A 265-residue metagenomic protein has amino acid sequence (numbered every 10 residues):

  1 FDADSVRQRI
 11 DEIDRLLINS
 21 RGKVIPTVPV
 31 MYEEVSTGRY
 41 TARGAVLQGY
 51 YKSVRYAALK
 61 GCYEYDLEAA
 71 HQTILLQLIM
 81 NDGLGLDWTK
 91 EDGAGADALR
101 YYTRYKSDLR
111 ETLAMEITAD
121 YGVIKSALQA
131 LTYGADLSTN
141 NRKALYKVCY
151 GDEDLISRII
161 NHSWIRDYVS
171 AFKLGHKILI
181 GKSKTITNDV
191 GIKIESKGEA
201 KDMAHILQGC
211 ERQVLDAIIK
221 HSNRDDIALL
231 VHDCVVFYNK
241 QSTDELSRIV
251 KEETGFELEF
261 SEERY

Functional and structural regions predicted by a protein language model:
F1-V54, A58-K60, F256-Y265: Non-catalytic nucleic-acid-binding interfaces of large nucleic-acid enzymes and RNP effectors
G44-G198: Helical catalytic core of nucleic-acid polymerases
A45-Y51, A217-D226: Short amphipathic beta-strand starts and helix->beta connectors
Y56-G61, K201, R224-D225, V231-H232: Short, well-ordered loop/turn elements at secondary-structure boundaries
E64-L67, L128, D226-N239: Catalytic palm active-site di-aspartate
I192-C210, F260-S261: Short glycine-/aliphatic-rich beta-strand segments at the starts of folded cytosolic domains
H205-N223: Short amphipathic alpha-helix segments
Q241-Y265: Polymerase palm active-site segment centered on the conserved acidic dipeptide of motif C
